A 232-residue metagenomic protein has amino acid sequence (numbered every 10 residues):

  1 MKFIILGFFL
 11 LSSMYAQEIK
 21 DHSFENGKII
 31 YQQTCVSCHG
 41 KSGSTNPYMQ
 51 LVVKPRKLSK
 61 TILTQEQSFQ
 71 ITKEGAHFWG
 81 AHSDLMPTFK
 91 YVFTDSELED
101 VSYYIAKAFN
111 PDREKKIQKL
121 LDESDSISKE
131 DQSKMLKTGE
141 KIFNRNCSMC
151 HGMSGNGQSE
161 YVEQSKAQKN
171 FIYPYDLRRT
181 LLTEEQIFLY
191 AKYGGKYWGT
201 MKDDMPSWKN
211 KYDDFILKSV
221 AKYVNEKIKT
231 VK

Functional and structural regions predicted by a protein language model:
F3-S12: Sec-dependent N-terminal signal peptides
Y15-I30, N46, D112-I142: Electrostatic cytochrome c docking/interface patches
G27-K41, V101, G139, F143-S154 (+3 more regions): The canonical Cys-X-X-Cys-His
S44-T45, N156-G157: Short, non-ligating residues that shape and space the ligands of small metal-coordination modules and catalytic
Y48-Q50, E160-V162: Conserved catalytic-core motifs of eukaryotic protein kinase domains, centered on the activation segment
V52-A108, Q164-K227: Extracytoplasmic electron-transfer domains, predominantly the class I c-type cytochrome c fold
A108-E114, I228-K232: The C-terminal output helix
S126-T138, M149-G152, S159, N170: Extended amphipathic alpha-helical interaction segments
